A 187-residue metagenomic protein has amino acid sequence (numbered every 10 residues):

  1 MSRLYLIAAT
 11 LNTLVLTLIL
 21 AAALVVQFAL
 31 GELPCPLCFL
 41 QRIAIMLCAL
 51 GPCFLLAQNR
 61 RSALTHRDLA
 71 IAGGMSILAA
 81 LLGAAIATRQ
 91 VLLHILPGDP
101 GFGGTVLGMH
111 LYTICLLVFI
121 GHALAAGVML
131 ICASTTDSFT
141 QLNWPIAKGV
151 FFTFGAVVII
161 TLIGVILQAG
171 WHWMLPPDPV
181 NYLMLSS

Functional and structural regions predicted by a protein language model:
M1-L33, I45-M46, L50, R61-S187: Secretory/periplasmic and organellar redox-cofactor proteins
Q41-R42: Regulatory, intrinsically disordered low-complexity regions in eukaryotic nuclear proteins
L55: Active-site nucleophile-adjacent alpha helix/oxyanion-hole segment immediately C-terminal to the catalytic cysteine
